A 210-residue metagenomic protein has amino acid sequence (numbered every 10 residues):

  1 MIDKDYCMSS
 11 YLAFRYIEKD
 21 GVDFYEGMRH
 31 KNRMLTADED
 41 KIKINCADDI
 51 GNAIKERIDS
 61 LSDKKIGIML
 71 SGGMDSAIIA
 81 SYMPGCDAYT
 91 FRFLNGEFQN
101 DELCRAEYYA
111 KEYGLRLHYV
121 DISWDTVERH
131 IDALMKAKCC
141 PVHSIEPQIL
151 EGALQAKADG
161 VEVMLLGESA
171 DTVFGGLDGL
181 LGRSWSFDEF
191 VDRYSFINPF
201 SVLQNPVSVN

Functional and structural regions predicted by a protein language model:
M1-K65: RNA-binding accessory domains that recognize and position tRNA/RNA substrates
T36-N210: ATP-dependent adenylate-handling active sites, centered on carboxylate activation for C-N bond formation
